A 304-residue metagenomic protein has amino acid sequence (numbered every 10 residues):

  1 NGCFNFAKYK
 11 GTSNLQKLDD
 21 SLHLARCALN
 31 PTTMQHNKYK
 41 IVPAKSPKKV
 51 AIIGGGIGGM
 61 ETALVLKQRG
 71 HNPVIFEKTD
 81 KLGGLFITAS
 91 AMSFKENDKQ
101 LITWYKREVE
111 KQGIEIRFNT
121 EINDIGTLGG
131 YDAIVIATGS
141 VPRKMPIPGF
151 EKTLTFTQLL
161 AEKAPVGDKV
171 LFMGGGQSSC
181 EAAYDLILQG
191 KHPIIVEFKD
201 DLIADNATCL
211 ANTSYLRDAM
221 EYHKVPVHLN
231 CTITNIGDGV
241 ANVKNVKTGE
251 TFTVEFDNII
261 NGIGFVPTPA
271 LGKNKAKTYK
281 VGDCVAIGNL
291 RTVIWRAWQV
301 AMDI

Functional and structural regions predicted by a protein language model:
N1-P47: Cysteine-cluster motifs in flexible loop/terminal segments that predominantly coordinate metals
Y9, N30-H36, V141-P142, L159-L160 (+2 more regions): Active-site/binding-pocket entry motifs
G11, L15-A25, I136-E151: Positively charged, proline/Ser/Thr-rich regional signature most characteristic of the Rhodanese/CDC25-like
H36-N37, L82-F86, K144-M145: Short acidic/His/Gly/Ser-rich catalytic and metal-binding motifs that mark active-site loops of diverse hydrolases
A44-K78, R117-G130, A137-I147, T157-T208 (+2 more regions): Rossmann-like dinucleotide/flavin-binding elements
I75-Q112, A183-I233: Rossmann-like dinucleotide-binding cores of NAD(P)H-dependent redox enzymes
